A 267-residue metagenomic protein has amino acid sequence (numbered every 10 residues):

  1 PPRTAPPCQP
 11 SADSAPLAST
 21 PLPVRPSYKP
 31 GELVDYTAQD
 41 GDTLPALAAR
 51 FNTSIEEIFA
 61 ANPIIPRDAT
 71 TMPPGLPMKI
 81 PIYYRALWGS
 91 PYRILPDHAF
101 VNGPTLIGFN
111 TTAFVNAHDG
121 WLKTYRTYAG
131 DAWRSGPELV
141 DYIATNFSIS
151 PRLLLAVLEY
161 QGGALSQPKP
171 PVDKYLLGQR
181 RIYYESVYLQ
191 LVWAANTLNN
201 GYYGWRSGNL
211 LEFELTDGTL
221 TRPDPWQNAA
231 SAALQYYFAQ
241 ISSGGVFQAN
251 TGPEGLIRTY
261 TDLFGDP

Functional and structural regions predicted by a protein language model:
P1-G31, Y83-Y92, D97-A99: Ser/Thr-rich, Proline-interspersed low-complexity disordered segments
S14-E56, L76, I82, T105-P137: Primarily a LysM-type cell-wall glycan-binding module
Q39-D42, F59-P74: Short acidic, glycine/serine/threonine-rich helix-capping segments at coil-helix boundaries
F59-N62, G75, E138-L165, A194-A195: Short, functionally critical alpha-helical segments immediately adjacent to catalytic or ligand/cofactor-binding
A60, P66-A69, P151-A156, Y202-T219: Surface-exposed patches in mature extracellular/periplasmic domains of secreted proteins
R67-T71, L87, R152, G163-P171: Secretory-pathway/luminal and periplasmic proteins that interact with or process carbohydrate-rich
K123-Y128, G163-L189: Substrate-binding clefts and substrate-entry loops adjacent to catalytic sites of polymer-processing enzymes acting on
R180-P267: Non-catalytic cell-wall polysaccharide-engagement segments
